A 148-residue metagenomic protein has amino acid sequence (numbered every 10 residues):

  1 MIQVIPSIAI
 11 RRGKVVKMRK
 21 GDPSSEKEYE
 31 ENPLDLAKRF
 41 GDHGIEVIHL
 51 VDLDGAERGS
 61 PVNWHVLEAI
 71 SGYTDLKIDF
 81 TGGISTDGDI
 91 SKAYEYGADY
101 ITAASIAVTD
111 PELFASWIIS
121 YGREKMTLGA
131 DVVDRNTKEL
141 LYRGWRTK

Functional and structural regions predicted by a protein language model:
I2, P6, E57-T81, A115-D131: Alpha-helix-loop-beta-strand connector modules within alpha/beta enzyme cores
P6-I10, D52, G82-I84, S105 (+1 more regions): A cross-domain feature marking catalytic cores of carbohydrate-active enzymes and several ubiquitous metabolic/repair
A9, F40, I48, A93 (+1 more regions): Conserved, mostly hydrophobic/aromatic
R11-V15, K20-S24, Y94, A98-K148: Conserved anion-binding
Y29-G41, T86-K92, K148: Short, acidic/polar
R39-F40, I70, A93, W117: Generic structural signal for hydrophobic
V47-V66, S105: Glycine-rich, proline-tolerant flexible connector loops at the mouths of alpha/beta enzymes
S71-T74, I78-I101: Catalytic cores of alpha/beta
